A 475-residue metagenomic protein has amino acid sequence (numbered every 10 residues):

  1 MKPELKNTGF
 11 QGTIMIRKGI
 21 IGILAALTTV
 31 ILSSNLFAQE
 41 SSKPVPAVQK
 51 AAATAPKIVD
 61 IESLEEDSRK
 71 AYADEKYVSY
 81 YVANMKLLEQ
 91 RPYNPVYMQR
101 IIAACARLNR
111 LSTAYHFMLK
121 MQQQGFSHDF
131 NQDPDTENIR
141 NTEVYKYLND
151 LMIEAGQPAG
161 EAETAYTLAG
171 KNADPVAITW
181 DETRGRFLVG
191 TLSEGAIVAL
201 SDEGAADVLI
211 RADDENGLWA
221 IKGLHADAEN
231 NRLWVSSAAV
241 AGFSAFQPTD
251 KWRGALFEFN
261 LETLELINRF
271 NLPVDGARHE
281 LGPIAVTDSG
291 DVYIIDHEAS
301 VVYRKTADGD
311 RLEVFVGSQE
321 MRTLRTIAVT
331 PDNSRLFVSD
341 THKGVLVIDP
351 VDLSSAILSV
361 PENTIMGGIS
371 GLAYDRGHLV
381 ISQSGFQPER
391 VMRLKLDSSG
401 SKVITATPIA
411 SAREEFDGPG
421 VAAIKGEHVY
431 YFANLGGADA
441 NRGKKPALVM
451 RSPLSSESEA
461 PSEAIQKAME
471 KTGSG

Functional and structural regions predicted by a protein language model:
E154-D174, A406: A short helix->beta-strand "capping" segment at the edge of beta-propeller domains
P158-T164, T249-S289: Asp-box/WD-like beta-propeller blade repeats and closely related beta-sheet repeat scaffolds
A169-G185, L192, D214-R232, S236-A241 (+5 more regions): Beta-rich, blade/repeat-based domains predominating in secreted/periplasmic proteins but also intracellular
S201-A205, N260-L264, T306-D310, D349-L353 (+2 more regions): Short loop/turn segments that connect beta-strands within beta-propeller blades
S236-W252, N434-A447: Short, conserved, GDST-rich strand-edge loop motifs in beta-rich repeat architectures
